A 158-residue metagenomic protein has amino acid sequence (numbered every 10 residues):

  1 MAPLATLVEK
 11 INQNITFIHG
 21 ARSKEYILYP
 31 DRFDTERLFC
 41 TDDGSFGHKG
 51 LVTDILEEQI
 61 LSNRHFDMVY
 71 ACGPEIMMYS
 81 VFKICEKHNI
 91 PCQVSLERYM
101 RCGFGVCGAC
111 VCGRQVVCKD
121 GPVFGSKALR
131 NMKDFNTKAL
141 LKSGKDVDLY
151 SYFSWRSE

Functional and structural regions predicted by a protein language model:
M1-E97: FNR/FR-type flavoprotein reductase catalytic core
M1-T6, E75-M77, E97-P122: Local cysteine-cluster metal-coordination motifs and their immediate loop/turn environment, predominantly Fe-S cluster
G20, G44-G47, H65-M68, E97-M100 (+4 more regions): Short, surface-exposed, polar/charged, turn-prone segments marking secondary-structure boundaries
K24-Y29, C102-G103, S126: A short beta-to-alpha transition loop/helix N-cap that caps and shapes the active-site region
F82-K83, K87, A109-L141, V147-E158: Iron-sulfur (Fe-S) cluster-binding segments and ferredoxin-like electron-carrier domains, especially [2Fe-2S]
